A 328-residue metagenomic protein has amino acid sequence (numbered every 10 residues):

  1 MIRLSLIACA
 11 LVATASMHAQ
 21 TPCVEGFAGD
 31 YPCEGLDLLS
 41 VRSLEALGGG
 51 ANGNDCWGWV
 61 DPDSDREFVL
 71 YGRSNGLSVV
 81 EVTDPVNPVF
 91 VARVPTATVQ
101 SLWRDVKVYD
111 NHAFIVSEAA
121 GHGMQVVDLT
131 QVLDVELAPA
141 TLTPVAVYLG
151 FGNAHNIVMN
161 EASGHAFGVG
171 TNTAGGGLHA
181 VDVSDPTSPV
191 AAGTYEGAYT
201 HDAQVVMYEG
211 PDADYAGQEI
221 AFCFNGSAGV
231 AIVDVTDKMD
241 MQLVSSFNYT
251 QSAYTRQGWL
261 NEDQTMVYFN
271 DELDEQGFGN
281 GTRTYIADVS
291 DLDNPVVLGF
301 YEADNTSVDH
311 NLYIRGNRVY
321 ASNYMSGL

Functional and structural regions predicted by a protein language model:
M1-L6: Bacterial N-terminal signal peptides that target proteins for export
T14-S16: N-terminal signal peptide c-region/cleavage motif recognized by signal peptidases
A19-L328: Feature marking well-ordered beta-strand scaffolds used for ligand recognition
